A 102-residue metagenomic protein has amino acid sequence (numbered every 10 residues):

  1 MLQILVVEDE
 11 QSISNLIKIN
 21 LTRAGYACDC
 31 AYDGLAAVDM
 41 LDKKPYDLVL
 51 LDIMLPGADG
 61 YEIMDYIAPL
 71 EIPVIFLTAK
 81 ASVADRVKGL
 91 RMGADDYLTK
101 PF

Functional and structural regions predicted by a protein language model:
M1-F102: N-terminal/domain-start alpha-helical segments
